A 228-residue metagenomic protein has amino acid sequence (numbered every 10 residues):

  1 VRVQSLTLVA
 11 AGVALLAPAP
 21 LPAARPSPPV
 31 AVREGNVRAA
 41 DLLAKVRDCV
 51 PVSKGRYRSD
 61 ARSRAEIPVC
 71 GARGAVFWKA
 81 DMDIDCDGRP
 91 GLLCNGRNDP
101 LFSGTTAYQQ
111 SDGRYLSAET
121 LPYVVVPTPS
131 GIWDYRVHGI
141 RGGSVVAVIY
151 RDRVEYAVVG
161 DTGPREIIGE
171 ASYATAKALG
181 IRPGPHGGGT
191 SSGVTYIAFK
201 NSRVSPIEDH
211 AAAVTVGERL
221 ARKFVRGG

Functional and structural regions predicted by a protein language model:
V1-P26: Secretory targeting and sorting signals
L8, G139, I168-G169, G189: Active-site-proximal structural scaffolding
R25-R153, E166, A178-H186, K200-G228: Cell wall/extracellular polymer interaction/catalysis modules
Y123-V125, V158, T195-I197: Soluble periplasmic/extracytoplasmic beta-strand elements of cell-envelope proteins
E155-P164: Short beta-strand-centered aromatic/proline hotspots
R165-T175: Short, solvent-exposed secondary-structure boundary/capping segments
H186-T195: Intrinsically disordered, low-complexity linker and terminal regions at domain boundaries
